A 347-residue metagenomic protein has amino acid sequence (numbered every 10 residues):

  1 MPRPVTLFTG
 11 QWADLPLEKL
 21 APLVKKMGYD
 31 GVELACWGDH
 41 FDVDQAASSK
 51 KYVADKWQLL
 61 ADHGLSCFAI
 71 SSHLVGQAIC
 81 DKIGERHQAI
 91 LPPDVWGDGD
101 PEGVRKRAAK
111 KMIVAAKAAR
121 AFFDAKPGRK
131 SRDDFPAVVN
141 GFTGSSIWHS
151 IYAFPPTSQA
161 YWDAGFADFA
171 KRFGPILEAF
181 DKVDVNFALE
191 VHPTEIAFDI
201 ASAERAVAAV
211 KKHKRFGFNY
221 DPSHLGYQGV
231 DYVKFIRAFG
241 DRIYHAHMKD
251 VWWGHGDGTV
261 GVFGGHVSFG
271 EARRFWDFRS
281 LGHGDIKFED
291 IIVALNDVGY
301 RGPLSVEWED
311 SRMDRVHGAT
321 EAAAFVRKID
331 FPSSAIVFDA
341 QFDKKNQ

Functional and structural regions predicted by a protein language model:
M1-L15: Boundary/entry segment of secreted carbohydrate-active catalytic domains
P4-V5, G31-V32, I70, Y152-G282 (+2 more regions): Acidic/histidine-rich catalytic cores of soluble enzymes
F8-W12, A35-D39, S72-V75, G144-S146 (+4 more regions): Active-site beta-loop-alpha junctions enriched in small/polar residues
D14, K19, L23, D62 (+2 more regions): Active-site acidic/histidine proton-transfer and metal-coordination neighborhood in alpha/beta enzyme cores
P16, Q45-W57, R107-K110, K287: Aromatic- and glycine-enriched glycan-recognition loops and surfaces that form the carbohydrate-binding subsites
L20-G38, F122: Catalytic domains of carbohydrate-active enzymes, especially glycoside hydrolases
A35-W57, A61, T143, I147-W148: Glycine-rich, proline-tolerant flexible connector loops at the mouths of alpha/beta enzymes
R315-I336: C-terminal helical cap(s) of enzyme catalytic domains, especially alpha/beta-barrels
